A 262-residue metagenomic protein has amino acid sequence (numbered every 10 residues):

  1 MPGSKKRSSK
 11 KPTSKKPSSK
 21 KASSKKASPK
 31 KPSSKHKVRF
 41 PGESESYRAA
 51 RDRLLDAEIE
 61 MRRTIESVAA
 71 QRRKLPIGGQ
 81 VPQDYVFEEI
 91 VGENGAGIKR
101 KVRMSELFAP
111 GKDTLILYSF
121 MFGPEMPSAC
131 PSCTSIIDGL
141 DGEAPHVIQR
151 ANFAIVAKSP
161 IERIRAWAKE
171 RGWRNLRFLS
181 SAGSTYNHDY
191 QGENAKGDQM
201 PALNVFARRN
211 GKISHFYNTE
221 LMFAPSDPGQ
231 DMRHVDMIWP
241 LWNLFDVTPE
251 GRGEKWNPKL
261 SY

Functional and structural regions predicted by a protein language model:
P2-L115, F120-P145, Q149, W167-K169 (+1 more regions): Non-globular targeting/processing and membrane-anchoring segments
A144-R163, R174-T185: Thiol-based oxidoreductase modules, predominantly thioredoxin-like and allied folds used for disulfide exchange
